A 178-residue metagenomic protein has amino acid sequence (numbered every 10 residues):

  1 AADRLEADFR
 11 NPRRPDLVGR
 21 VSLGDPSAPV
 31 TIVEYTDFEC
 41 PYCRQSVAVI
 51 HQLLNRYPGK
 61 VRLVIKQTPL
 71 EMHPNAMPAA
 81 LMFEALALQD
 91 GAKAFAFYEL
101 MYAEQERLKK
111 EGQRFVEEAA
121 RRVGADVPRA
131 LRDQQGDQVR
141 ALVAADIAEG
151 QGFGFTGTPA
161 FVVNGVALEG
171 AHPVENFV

Functional and structural regions predicted by a protein language model:
A1-L5, Y35, H51-Q52, R114-V178: C-terminal cap of thioredoxin/glutaredoxin-like
A2-L17: Long amphipathic alpha-helical scaffold segments
R10-N11, P41, Q138-V139: Short, flexible loop segments at the rims of nucleotide/cofactor-binding pockets, characterized by
R14-V30, N55: A short beta-strand-turn-helix
L23, L108, L168: Short clusters of hydrophobic/aromatic residues that line enzyme substrate/ligand-binding pockets
G24-S27, N75-A76, A160: Short, flexible turn/loop "capping" segments at secondary-structure junctions
V33-R121: Structural alpha/beta surface segment adjacent to cysteine/selenocysteine redox centers across thiol/disulfide enzymes
